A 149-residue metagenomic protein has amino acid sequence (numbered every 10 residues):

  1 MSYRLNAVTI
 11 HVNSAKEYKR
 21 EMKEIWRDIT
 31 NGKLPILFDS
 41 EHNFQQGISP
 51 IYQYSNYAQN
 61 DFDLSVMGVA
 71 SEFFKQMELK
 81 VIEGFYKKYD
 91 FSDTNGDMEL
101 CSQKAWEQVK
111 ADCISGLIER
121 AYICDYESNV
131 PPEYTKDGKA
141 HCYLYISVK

Functional and structural regions predicted by a protein language model:
M1-K149: A solvent-exposed interaction/effector surface
